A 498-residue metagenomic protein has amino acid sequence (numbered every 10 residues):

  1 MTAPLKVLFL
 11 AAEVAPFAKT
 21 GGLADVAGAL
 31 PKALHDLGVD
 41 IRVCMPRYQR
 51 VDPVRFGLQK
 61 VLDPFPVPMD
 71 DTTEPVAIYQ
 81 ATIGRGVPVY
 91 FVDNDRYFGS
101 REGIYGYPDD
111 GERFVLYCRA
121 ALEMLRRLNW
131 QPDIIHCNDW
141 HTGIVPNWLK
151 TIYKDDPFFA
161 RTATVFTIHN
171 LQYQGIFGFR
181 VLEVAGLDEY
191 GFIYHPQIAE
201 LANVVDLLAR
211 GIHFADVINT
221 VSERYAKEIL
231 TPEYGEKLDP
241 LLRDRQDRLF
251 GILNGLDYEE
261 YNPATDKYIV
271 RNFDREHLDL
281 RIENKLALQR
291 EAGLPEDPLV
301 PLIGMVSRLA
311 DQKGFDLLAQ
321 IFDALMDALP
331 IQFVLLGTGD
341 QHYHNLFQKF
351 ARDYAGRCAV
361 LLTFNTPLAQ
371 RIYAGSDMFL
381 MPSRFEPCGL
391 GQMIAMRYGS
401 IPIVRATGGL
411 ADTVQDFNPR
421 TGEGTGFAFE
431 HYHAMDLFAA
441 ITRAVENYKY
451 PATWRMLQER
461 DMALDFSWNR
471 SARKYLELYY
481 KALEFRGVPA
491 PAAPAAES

Functional and structural regions predicted by a protein language model:
M1-S498: Catalytic cores of nucleotide-sugar-dependent glycosyltransferases that transfer UDP/GDP/TDP-activated
